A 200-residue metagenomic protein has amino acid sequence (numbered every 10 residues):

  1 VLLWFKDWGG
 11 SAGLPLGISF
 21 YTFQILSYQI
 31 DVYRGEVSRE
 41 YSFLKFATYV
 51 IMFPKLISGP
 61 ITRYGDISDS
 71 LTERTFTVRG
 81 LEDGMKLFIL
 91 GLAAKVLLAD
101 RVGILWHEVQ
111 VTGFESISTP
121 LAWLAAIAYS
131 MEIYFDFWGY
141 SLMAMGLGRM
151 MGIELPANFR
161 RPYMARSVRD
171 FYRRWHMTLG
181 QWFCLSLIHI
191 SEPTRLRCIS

Functional and structural regions predicted by a protein language model:
V1-S191, R195, S200: Membrane-embedded transmembrane alpha-helical bundles that form the catalytic cores of multi-pass lipid-modifying
